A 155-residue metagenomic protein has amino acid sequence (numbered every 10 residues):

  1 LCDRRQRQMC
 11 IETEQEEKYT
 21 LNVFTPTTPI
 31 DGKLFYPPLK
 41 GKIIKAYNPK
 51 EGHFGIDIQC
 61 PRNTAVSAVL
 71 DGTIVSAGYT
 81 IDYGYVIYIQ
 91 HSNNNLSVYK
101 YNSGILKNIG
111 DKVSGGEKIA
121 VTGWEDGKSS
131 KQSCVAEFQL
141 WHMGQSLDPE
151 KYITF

Functional and structural regions predicted by a protein language model:
L1-I11: Single conserved hydrophobic/aromatic residue that forms the stacking wall/gate of nucleotide- or nucleobase-binding
M9, T64, Y79, I105-E117 (+1 more regions): Acidic, glycine-anchored pre-beta loop/turn
E12-G84, L147: Surface-exposed, glycine-biased beta-strand/turn segments
I44, T73-V75, S103, A120-G123: Conserved positions in beta-strands of structured domains
K50, I81, N102-S103, E125 (+1 more regions): A generic structural motif
I56-Q59, V86-H91, E137-L140: Short, acidic/hydrophobic/Gly-rich beta-strand patch recurrent on exposed beta strands that often constitutes part
V69-L106: Zn2+-dependent peptidoglycan hydrolase active-site motif and core
D111-F155: Conserved, short, structured surface segments that act as functional micro-motifs
